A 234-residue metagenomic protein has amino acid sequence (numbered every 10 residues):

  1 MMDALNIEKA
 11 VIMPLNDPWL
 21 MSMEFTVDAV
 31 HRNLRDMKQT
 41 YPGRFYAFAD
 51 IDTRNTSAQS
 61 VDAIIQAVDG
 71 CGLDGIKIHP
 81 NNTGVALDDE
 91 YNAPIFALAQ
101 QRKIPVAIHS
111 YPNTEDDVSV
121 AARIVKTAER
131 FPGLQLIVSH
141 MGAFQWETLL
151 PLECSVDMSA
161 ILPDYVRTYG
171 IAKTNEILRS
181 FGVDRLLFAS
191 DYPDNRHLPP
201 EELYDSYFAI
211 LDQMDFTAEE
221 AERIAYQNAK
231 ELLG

Functional and structural regions predicted by a protein language model:
M1, V30-M37, A63-A67, Y91-I95 (+4 more regions): A general structural detector for well-ordered alpha-helical segments in enzyme core domains, enriched
M1-K9, G182-R185, P199-G234: Mid-to-C-terminal alpha-helical segments outside catalytic/metal-binding sites
M2, L34, A67, I76 (+6 more regions): Conserved, mostly hydrophobic/aromatic
K9, P18, E24-A107, N113-T114 (+2 more regions): Active-site gating/metal-coordination segments in enzymes
M13, H79, S139, A189: Conserved residues at the C-terminal ends of beta-strands
L15-P18, N81, M141-G142, I161 (+1 more regions): Flexible loop residues that form catalytic and substrate-binding hotspots at small-molecule/glycan-binding clefts
Q39-R44, R130-L134, L152-E153, F181 (+1 more regions): Short helix-capping segments at alpha-helix termini
D74-G75, V85-L187: Catalytic pocket-lining loop regions of alpha/beta-barrel enzymes, especially the amidohydrolase/enolase/GH5 lineages
